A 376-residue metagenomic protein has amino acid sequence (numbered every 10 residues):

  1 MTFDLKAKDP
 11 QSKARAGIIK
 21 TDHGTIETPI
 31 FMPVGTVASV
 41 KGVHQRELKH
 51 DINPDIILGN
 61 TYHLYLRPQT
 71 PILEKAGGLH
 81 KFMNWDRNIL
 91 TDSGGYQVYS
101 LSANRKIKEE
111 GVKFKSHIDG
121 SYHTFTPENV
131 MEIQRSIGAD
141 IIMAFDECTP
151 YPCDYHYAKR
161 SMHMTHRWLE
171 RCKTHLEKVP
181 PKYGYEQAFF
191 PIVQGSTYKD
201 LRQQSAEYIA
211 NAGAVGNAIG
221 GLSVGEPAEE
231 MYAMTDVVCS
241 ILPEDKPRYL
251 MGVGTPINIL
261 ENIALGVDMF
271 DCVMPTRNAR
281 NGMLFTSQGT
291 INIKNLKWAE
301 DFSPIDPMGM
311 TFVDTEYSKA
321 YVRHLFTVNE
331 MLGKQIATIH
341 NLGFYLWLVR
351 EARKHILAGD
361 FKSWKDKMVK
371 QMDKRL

Functional and structural regions predicted by a protein language model:
M1-I18, I26-M32, K41-G42, D146-C153 (+1 more regions): C-terminal extensions of enzymes
M1-K182, L296-A299: Non-catalytic, usually N-terminal nucleic-acid engagement modules in DNA/RNA processing proteins
D22, S287, L357: Short, ordered coil/turn segments that flank beta-strands lining enzyme active or ligand-binding pockets
G24, I57, D92, Q134 (+5 more regions): Conserved, mostly hydrophobic/aromatic
N129, I133, I137, R160 (+6 more regions): A non-catalytic, amphipathic alpha-helix used as a structural packing/dimerization or gating element in enzyme scaffolds
G138, L169, K173-L176, P180 (+4 more regions): Structural signal for hydrophobic packing residues in well-ordered secondary-structure cores of soluble enzyme domains
Y151-Y155, K159, G216-L222, M331-K334: Glycine- and acidic
H175, V179, Q187-I305: Glycine-rich phosphate/ribose-binding loops and adjacent secondary-structure elements that form binding surfaces
